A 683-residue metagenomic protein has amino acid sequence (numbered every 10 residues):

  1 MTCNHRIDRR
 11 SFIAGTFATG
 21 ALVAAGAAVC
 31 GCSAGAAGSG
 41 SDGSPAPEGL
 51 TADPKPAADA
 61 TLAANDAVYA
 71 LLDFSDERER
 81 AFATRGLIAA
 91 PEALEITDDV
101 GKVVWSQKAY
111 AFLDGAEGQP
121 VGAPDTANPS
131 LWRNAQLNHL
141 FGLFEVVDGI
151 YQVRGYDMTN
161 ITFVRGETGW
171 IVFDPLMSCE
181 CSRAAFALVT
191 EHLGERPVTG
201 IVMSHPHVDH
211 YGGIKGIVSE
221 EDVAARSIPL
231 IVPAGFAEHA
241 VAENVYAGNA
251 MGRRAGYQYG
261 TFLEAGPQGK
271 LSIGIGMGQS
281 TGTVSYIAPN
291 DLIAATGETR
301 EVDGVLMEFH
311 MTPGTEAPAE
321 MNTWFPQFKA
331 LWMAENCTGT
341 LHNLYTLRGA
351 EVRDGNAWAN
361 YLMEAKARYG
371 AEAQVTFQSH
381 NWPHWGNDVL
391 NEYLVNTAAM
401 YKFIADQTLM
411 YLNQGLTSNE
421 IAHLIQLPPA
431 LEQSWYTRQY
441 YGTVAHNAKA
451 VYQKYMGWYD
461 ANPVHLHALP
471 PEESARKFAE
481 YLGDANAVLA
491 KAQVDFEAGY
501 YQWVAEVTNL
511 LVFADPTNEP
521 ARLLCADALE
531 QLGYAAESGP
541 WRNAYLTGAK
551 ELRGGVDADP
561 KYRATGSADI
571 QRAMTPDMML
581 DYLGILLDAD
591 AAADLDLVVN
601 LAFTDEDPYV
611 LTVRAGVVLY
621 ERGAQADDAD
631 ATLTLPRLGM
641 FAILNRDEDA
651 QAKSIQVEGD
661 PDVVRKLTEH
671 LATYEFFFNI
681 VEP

Functional and structural regions predicted by a protein language model:
M1-S11, A18-C30: N-terminal secretory signal peptides
A36-G38, G43-A46, K491-V494, Y500-E506 (+4 more regions): Feature captures hydrophobic
G43-N134: N-terminal pre-domain segments of enzymes
G49, D53-A63, T340, N356-E420 (+3 more regions): Divalent-metal (often Zn2+) His-rich catalytic cores of metallo-beta-lactamase-fold enzymes
Q136-R196, M321-F325, K329-E335: Conserved beta-strand hairpin/beta-sheet module of binuclear metal-dependent hydrolase folds, prominently
E145, G194, I231, F236-P313 (+1 more regions): Metallo-beta-lactamase
T168-G169, E180-I231: Active-site metal-binding motif and surrounding structural segment of the metallo-beta-lactamase
G169-W170, M177-E180, T281, S285-D291 (+1 more regions): Metallo-beta-lactamase
